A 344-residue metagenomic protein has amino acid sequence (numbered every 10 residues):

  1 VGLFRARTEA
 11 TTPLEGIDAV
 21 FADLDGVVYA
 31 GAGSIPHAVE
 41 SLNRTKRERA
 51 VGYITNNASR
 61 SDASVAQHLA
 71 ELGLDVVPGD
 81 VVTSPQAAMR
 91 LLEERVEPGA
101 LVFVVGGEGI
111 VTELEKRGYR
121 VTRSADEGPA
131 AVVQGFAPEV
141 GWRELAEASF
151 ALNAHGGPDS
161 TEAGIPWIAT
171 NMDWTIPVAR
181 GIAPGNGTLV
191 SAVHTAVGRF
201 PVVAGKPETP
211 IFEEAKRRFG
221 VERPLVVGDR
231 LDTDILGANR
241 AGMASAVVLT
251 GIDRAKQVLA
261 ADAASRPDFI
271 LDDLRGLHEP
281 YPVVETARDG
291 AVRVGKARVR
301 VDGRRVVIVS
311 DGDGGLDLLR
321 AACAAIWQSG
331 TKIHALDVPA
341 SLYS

Functional and structural regions predicted by a protein language model:
V1-A22, Y29-A32, P36-V39, N43 (+3 more regions): Asp-based, Mg2+/Mn2+-dependent phosphohydrolase catalytic module
K46: Conserved ATPase "switch" residues in P-loop NTPase domains
R49: Conserved phosphoryl-transfer catalytic core
N57: Conserved phosphate/oxyanion-binding catalytic-loop motifs
S84-Q86: Polytopic endomembrane small-metabolite transporters, centered on the Drug/Metabolite Transporter
